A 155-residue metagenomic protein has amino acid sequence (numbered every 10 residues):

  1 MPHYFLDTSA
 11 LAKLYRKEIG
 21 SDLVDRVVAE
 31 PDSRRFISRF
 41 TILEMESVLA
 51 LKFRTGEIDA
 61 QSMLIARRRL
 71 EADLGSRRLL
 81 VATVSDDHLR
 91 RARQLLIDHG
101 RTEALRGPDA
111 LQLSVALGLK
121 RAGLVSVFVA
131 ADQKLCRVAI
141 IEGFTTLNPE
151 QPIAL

Functional and structural regions predicted by a protein language model:
M1-H3, L117-L155: Acidic, PIN/NYN-like endoribonuclease modules and their adjacent C-terminal/linker elements
M1-T41, K52-I65, R69, A154: Short, well-structured N-terminal submotif of metal-dependent ribonuclease cores
L14-Y15, V48, V138: Residues that scaffold the ATP/ADP-binding catalytic core of kinase and kinase-like folds
D32, R78, G100, G143-T145: Residue-level detector of structured alpha->beta connecting loops
E44-E46: Well-ordered alpha-helical segments within folded domains of soluble proteins
D73: Conserved phosphate-interacting/catalytic interface
R78-K134: Active-site neighborhoods of divalent-metal-dependent phosphate/nucleic-acid chemistry enzymes
